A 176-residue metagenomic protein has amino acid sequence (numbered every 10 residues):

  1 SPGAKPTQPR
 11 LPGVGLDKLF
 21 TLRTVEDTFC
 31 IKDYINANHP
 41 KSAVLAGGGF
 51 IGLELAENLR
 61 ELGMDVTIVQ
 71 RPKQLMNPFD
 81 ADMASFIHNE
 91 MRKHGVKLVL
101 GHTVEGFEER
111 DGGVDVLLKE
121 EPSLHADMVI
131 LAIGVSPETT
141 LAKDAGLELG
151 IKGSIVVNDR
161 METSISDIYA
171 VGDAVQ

Functional and structural regions predicted by a protein language model:
S1-G13: A conserved beta-strand/loop capping segment in the N-terminal third of enzymes that catalyze redox or closely related
S1-G3, A46, V66, L124-G134: Short hydrophobic core segments
T7-P9, L53-E54, A126, T139-T140: Glycine/Thr-rich phosphate-binding loops of Rossmann-like dinucleotide-binding domains
G15-H39, D115, S123-Q176: FAD-site-proximal beta/loop scaffold in flavoenzymes
T21, V44-A46: Hydrophobic Val/Ile/Leu positions in short beta-strands of Rossmann-like dinucleotide-binding domains
D27, S42-A43, F50-E108: Rossmann-like dinucleotide-binding cores of NAD(P)H-dependent redox enzymes
E108-V114: A short, compositionally biased
